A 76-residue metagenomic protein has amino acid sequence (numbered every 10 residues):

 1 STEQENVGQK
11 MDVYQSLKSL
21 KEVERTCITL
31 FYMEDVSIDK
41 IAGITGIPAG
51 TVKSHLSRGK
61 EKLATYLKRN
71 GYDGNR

Functional and structural regions predicted by a protein language model:
S1-K18: Acidic, proline/glycine-rich intrinsically disordered inter-domain spacer in sigma factors
Q15, G43-G46, E61-R76: C-terminal edge and immediately downstream basic/flexible tail or linker adjoining helix-turn-helix-like DNA-binding
V23-E24: The N-cap/first-turn positions of alpha helices within or immediately adjacent to helix-turn-helix DNA-binding domains
C27-F31: A short pre-motif secondary-structure segment
S37, G46-T51: Helix-turn-helix DNA-binding motif, specifically the short coil turn and the N-cap/start of the second
H55-R58: Residues within the DNA-recognition helix of helix-turn-helix
